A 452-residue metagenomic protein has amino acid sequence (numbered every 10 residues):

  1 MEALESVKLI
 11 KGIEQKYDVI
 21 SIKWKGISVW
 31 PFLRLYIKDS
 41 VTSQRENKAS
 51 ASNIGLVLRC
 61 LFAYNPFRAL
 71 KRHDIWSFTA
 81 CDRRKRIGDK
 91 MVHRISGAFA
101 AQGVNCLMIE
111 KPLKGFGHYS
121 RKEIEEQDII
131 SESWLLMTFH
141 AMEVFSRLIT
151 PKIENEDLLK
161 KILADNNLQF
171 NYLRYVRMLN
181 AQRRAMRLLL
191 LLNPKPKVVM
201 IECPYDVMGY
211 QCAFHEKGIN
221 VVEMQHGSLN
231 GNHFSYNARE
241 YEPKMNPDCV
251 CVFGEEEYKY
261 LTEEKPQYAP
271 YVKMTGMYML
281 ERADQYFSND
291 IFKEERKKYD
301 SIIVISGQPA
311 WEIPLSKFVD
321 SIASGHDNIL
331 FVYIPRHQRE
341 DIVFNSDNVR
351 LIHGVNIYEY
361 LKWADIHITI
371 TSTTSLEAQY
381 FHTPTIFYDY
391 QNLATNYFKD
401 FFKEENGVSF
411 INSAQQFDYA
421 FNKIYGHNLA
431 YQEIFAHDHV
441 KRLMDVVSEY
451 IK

Functional and structural regions predicted by a protein language model:
M1-K452: Catalytic-core helical/loop segments in enzymes performing group transfer/polymerization on anionic/lipid-linked
